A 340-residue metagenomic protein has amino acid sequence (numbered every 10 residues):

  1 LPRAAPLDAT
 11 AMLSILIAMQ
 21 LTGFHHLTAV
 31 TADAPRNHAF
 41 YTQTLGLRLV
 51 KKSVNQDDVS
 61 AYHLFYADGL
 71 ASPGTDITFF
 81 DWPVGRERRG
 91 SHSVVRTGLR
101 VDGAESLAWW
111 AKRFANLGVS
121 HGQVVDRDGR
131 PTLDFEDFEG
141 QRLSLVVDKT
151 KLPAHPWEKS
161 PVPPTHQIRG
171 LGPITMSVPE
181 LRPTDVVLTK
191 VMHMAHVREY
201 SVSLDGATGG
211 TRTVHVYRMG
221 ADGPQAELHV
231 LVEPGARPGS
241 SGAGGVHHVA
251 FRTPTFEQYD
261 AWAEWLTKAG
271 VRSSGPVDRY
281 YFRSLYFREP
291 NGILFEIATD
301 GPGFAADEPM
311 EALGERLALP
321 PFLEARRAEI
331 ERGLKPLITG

Functional and structural regions predicted by a protein language model:
P2-D8: Extreme N-terminal basic, low-complexity initiation segments that serve as generic localization/processing leaders
A11-I17, V50-S53, E105-G170, S203-H229 (+1 more regions): Vicinal oxygen chelate
G23-A32, P83-R113, L133-E136, R169-P179 (+2 more regions): Vicinal oxygen chelate
V30-P73, N116, V124-D137, S177-E227 (+1 more regions): Core segments of cupin and vicinal oxygen chelate
K51-Q56, Y66-L99: Conserved donor-binding loop and adjoining core beta-sheet/short helix segment in diverse acyl/aminoacyl transferases
V84-E87, S160-P163, V232-S240: Short beta-strand/turn micro-motifs at beta-sheet edges
P156, D185-T189, A261: A short secondary-structure junction signal
A221-V246, W262: Flexible internal linker/loop segments at domain or repeat junctions
